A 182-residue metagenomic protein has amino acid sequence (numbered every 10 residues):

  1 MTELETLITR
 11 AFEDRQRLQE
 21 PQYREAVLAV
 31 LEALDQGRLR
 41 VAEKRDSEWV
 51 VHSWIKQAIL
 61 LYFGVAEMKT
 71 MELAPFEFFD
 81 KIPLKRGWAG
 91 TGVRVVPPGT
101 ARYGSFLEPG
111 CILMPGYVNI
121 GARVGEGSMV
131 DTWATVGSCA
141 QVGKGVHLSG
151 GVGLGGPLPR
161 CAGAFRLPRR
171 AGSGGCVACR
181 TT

Functional and structural regions predicted by a protein language model:
M1-V93: Terminal amphipathic alpha-helical/low-complexity segments used for targeting or macromolecular assembly
V93-T182: Structural signal for interior beta-strand "rungs" in well-ordered beta-sheet cores of soluble enzyme domains
